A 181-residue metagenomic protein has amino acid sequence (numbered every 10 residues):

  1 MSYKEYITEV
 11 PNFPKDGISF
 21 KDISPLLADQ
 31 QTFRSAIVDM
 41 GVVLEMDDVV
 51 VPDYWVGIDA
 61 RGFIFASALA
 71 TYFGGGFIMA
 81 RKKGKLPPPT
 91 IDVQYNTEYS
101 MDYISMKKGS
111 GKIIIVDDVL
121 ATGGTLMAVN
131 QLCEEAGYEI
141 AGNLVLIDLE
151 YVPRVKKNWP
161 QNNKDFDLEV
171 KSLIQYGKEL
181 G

Functional and structural regions predicted by a protein language model:
M1-V51, G109: Active-site-facing substrate-recognition patch
E5-Y6, M127-G181: PRPP-dependent phosphoribosyltransferase catalytic core
V50-D59: Short glycine-rich phosphate-binding loop at a beta-alpha junction
D53, G111, A141: Conserved acidic residues
G57, I115-V116: Generic enzyme active-site microenvironment
I64-F73: Short Gly/Thr/Asp-enriched flexible loops that form oxyanion-binding sites at enzyme active sites
G75-I114, G181: Short, glycine/charge-rich flexible loops or terminal/linker lids adjacent to PRPP-binding catalytic cores
D118, G123: Conserved G/P- and acidic residue-centered "switch" motifs that form tight phosphate/ATP-binding loops in soluble
